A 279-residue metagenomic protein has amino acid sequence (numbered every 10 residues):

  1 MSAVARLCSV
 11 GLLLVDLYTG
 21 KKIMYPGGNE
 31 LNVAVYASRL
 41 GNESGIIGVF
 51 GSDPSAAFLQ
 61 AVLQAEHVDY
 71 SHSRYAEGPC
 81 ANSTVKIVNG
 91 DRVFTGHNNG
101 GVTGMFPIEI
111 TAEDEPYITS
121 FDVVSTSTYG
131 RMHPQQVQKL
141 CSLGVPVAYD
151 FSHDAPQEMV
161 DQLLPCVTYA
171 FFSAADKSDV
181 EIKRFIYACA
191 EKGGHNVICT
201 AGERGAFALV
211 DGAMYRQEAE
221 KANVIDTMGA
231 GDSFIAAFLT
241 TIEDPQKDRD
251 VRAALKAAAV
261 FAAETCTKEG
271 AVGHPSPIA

Functional and structural regions predicted by a protein language model:
M1-K21: Positively charged, low-complexity intrinsically disordered leader regions
S2-A3, K183-A279: Conserved phosphate-binding/catalytic region of the ribokinase-like
L12-L13, A175, S233: Active-site metal-binding loops of divalent metal-dependent hydrolases
V15-G20, N42-V123: Conserved N-terminal subdomain of the carbohydrate kinase-like
E30-R39: Histidine-anchored nucleotide/phosphate-binding helix
S38-R39, C141, E243: Gly/Ala-rich phosphate-binding loop of Rossmann-like dinucleotide-binding domains, activating on the conserved
T119-S120, P134-V147: Glycosyltransferases and closely related glycan-assembly transferases that use nucleotide-activated donors
C141-A148, S152-R216: Conserved phosphate/ATP/ADP-binding segment of small-molecule kinases
